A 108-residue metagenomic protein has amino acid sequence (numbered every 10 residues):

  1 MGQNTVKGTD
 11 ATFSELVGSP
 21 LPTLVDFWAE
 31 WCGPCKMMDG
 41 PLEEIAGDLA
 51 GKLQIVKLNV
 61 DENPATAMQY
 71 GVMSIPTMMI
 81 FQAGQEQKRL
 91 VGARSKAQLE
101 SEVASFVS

Functional and structural regions predicted by a protein language model:
M1-Q54, D61-S108: Proteins that catalyze or organize thiol-disulfide redox chemistry and the adjacent proteostasis machinery handling
